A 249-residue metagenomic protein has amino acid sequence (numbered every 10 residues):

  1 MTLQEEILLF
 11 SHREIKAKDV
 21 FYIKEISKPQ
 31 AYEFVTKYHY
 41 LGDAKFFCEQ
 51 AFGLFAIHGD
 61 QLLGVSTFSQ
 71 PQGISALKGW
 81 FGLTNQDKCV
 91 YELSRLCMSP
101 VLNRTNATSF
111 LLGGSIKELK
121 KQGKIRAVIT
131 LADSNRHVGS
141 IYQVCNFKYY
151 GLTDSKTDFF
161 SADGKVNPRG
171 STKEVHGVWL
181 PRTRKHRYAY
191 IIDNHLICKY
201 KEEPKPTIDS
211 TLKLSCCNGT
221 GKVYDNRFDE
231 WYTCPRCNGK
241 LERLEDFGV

Functional and structural regions predicted by a protein language model:
E5-F47: Short amphipathic alpha-helix that is part of the acyltransferase structural core
Y22-E25, T67-L180: Acyl-donor binding region in acyl/amide transferases
V35, E49-G73: Conserved beta-hairpin
R182-N194: A conserved mid-domain beta-alpha-beta active-site/ligand-binding segment of alpha/beta enzyme cores
T211-L214, W231: Residues immediately within or flanking Cys/His clusters that coordinate Zn2+ in small zinc-binding modules
N218-G221, N238: Cys/His-coordinated zinc-binding microdomains
Y224-Y232: Short linker/helix segments within small regulatory modules
C237-F247: Short Cys/His-rich micro-motifs in 6-15 aa windows
